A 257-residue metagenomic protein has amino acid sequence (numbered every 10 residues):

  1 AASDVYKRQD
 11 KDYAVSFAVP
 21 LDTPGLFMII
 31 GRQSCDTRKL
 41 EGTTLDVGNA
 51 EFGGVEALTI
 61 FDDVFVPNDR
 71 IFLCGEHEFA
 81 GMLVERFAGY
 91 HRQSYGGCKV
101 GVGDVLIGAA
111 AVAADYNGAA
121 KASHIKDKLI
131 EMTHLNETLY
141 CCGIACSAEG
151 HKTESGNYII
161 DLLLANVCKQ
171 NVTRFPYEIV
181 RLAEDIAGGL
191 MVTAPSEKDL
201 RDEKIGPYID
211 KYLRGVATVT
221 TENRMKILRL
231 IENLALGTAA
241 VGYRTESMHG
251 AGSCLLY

Functional and structural regions predicted by a protein language model:
A2-Y6: Short, small-residue-biased leader/transition segments that mark boundaries at the very start of proteins
Y13-F17, P24, V55-D62: Structural beta-strand/beta-sheet cores of well-ordered domains, especially the beta-sheet scaffolds that support
V19-L21, D115, H134-E137, I144 (+3 more regions): Hydrophobic alpha-helix feature that most strongly marks membrane-spanning transmembrane helices and their immediate
T23-R32: A gly/proline- and charged-residue-enriched helix-loop-helix capping module
S34-D36: Intrinsically disordered, low-complexity Ser/Thr-enriched
G42-N136: Glycine-rich beta->alpha junctions and the first turn(s) of the following alpha-helix
V102-E178: Long, well-ordered mid-to-C-terminal structural blocks that present hydrophobic/aromatic surfaces
L163-Y257: Alpha-helix capping/hinge segments and adjacent helical runs
